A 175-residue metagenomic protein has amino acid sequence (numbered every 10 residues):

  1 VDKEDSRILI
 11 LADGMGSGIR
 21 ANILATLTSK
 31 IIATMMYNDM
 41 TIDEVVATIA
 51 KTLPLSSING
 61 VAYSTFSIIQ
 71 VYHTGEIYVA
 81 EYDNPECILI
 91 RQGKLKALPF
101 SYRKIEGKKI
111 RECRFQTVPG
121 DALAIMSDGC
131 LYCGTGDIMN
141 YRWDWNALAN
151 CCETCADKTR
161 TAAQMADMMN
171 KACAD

Functional and structural regions predicted by a protein language model:
V1-E4, S67-Y72, C113-T117: A short acidic-Thr-Gly-centered motif at the start of a beta-strand
V1-T52, Q116, A122-A124, C130-A149: Primarily the active-site beta-strand->alpha-helix module of PP2C/PPM metal-dependent phosphatases, and frequently
E4-S6, T74-G75, Q92-K94, P119-G120: Short glycine/proline-enriched coil/turn segments at helix->beta-strand junctions
M15-S17, N84-C87, K94-K96, L131: Short, surface-exposed beta-strand-loop junctions and turns on beta-sheet-rich folds
N22-G93, R103-I105, I110-R111, K158-D175: Catalytic core of PPM/PP2C metal-dependent serine/threonine phosphatase domains
F66, L89, E112-M126, W145-A156: Long, mid-chain structured domain cores
L98-F100: Beta-propeller fold detector
L131-D175: C-terminal catalytic subdomain
